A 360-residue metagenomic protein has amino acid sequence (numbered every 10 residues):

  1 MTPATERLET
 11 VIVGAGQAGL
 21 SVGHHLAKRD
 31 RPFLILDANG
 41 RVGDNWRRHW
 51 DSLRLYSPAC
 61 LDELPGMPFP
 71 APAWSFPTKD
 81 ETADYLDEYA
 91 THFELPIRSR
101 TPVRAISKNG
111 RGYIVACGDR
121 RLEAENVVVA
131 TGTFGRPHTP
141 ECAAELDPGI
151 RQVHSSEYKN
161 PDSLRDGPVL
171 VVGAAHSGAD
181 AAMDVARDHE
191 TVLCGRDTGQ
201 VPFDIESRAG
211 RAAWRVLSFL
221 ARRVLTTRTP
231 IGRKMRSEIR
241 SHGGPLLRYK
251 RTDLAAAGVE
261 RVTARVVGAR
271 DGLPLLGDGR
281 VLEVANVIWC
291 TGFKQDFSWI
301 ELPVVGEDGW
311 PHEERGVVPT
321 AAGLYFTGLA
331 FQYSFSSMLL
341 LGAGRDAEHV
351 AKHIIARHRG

Functional and structural regions predicted by a protein language model:
T2-A15, L20-N39, G43-N45, W74-G360: Flavin (primarily FAD) cofactor-binding/catalytic cores of flavoenzymes
R41-R48, L53-G66: Redox-cofactor-proximal catalytic regions of oxidoreductases
L64-P68, G328-A330: A short small-residue
P68-W74: A short acidic, helix-capping loop that chelates divalent metal ions and anchors anionic groups
